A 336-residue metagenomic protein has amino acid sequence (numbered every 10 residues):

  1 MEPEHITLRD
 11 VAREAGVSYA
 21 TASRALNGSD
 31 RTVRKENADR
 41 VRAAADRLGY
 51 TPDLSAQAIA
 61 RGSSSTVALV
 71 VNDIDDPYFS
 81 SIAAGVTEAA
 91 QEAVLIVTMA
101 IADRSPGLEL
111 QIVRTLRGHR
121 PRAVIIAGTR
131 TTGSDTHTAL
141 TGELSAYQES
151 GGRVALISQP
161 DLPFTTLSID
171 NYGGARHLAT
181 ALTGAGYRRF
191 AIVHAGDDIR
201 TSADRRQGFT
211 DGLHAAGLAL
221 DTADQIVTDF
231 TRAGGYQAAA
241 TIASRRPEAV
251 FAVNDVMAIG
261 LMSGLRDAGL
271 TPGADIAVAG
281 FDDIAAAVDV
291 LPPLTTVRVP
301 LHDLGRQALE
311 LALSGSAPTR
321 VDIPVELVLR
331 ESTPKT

Functional and structural regions predicted by a protein language model:
M1-S64: N-terminal helix-turn-helix DNA-binding module of bacterial transcription factors
E2-P3, T66-T180, G184: Alpha-helical recognition/docking segments in bacterial nutrient-uptake and carbohydrate-utilization systems
E14, T21-S23, R61-I74, R189-A195: Short beta-strand segments enriched in small/hydrophobic residues
S18, S65, R122, Y187-R189 (+1 more regions): Short acidic/polar active-site loop segments enriched in Thr and Asp
L54, V71-S81, A100-L108, T131-D135 (+6 more regions): Hinge/beta->alpha junction and helix N-cap segments in small-molecule ligand-binding domains
R189, L220-D224, T271-A277: Short acidic capping loops at alpha-helix termini that bridge into adjacent secondary structure
I242-T336: Flexible loop/turn connectors
